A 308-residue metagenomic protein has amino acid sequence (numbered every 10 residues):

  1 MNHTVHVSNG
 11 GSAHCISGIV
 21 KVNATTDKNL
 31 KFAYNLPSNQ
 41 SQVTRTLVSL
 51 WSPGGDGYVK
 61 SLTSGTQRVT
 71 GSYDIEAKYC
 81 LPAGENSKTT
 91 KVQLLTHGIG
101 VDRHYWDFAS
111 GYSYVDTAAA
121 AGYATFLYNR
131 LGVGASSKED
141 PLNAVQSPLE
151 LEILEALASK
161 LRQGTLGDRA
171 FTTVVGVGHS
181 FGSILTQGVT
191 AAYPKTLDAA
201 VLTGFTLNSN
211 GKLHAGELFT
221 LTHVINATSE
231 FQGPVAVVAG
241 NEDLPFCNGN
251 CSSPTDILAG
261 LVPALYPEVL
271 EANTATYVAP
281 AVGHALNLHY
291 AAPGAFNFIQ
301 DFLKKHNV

Functional and structural regions predicted by a protein language model:
M1-K88: N-terminal cap/lid segment of alpha/beta-hydrolase-fold proteins
G84-F126: Short, surface-exposed "cap/lid" segments of acyl-processing enzymes
D102-H104, N129-V145, H284-A285: Glycine-rich "HGGG/HGxG" loop immediately N-terminal to the catalytic nucleophile of the alpha/beta-hydrolase
N143-D168: Alpha/beta-hydrolase active-site loop
T172-N208: Conserved hydrolase catalytic core segment
F231, V237-A239: Short beta-strand/loop motif that positions the catalytic acidic residue of the alpha/beta-hydrolase fold
L244-G260, N287: Conserved alpha/beta-hydrolase "acid-adjacent" motif
A272-V308: Catalytic active-site module of serine/aspartate enzymes centered on a nucleophile-bearing elbow/loop
